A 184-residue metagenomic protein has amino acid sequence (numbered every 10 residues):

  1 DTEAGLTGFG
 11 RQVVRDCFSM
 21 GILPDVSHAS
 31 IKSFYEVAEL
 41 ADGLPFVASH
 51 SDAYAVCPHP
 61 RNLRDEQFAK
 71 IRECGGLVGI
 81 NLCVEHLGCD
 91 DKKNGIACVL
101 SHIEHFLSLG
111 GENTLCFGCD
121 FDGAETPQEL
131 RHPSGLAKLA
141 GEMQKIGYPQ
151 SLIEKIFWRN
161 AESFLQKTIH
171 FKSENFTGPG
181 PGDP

Functional and structural regions predicted by a protein language model:
D1-V47, P60-G76, A97-L115: Histidine/acidic residue-rich metal-binding segments in metalloenzymes
I22, S27-F34, S51-Y54, C83-E85 (+1 more regions): Active-site beta-loop-alpha junctions enriched in small/polar residues
P24, H50, V78, D120 (+2 more regions): Conserved, mostly hydrophobic/aromatic
V47, C116, E154-W158: Beta-strand segments within the central parallel beta-sheet cores of soluble alpha/beta enzyme folds
P58-P60, D90-K93, P127-R131: Short, solvent-exposed loop/turn segments at secondary-structure boundaries
G75-L87, D91: A conserved active-site cap/scaffold subdomain adjacent to cofactor or substrate pockets
L82, G110-P133: Short acidic/histidine-rich active-site segments
R131-P184: Mid-to-C-terminal alpha-helical segments outside catalytic/metal-binding sites
